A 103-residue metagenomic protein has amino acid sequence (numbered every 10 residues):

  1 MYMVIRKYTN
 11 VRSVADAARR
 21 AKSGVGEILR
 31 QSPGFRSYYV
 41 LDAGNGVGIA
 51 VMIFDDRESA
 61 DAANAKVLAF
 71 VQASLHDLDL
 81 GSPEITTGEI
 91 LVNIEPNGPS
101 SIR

Functional and structural regions predicted by a protein language model:
M1-I49, D55-F70, H76-R103: Short S/T/G/P-rich N-terminal loop/turn motif that feeds into the first structured element of a domain
